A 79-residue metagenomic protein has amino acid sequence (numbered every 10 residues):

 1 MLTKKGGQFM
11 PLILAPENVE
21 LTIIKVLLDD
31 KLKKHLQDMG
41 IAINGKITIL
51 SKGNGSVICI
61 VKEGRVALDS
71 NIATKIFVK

Functional and structural regions predicted by a protein language model:
M1-F9: Short, Lys/Arg-enriched N-terminal segments with co-localized hydrophobic residues within the first ~10-30 amino acids
L12, L50-K79: C-terminal structural segments of small proteins and small subunits
I23, I47-I49: Conserved hydrophobic positions within beta-strands
K31-H35: Short alpha-helix capping/helix-loop boundary micro-motifs
